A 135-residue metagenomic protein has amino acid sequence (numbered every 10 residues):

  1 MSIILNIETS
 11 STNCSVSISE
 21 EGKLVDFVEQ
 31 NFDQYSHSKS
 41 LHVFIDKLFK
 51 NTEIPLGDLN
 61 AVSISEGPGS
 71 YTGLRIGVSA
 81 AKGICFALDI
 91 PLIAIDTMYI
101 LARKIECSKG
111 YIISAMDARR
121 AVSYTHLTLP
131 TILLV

Functional and structural regions predicted by a protein language model:
M1-E66: N-terminal beta-alpha supersecondary unit
S11, R120, T131: Short, glycine/acidic-enriched loop or turn micro-motifs at the edges of active sites
V16, G73-L74, K104, Y124: Short glycine-/acidic-enriched loop or helix-start segments at secondary-structure transitions that form or flank
K23, D33, P91-L127: Surface "functional belts" at beta-alpha junctions
F32-S40, Y71, R75, S79 (+1 more regions): Residues at secondary-structure transition points
N51-G57, F86-T97: Phosphate-handling active-site elements
A61-L92: DPxDG-like acidic metal-binding loop motif
H126-V135: Single conserved hydrophobic/aromatic residue that forms the stacking wall/gate of nucleotide- or nucleobase-binding
